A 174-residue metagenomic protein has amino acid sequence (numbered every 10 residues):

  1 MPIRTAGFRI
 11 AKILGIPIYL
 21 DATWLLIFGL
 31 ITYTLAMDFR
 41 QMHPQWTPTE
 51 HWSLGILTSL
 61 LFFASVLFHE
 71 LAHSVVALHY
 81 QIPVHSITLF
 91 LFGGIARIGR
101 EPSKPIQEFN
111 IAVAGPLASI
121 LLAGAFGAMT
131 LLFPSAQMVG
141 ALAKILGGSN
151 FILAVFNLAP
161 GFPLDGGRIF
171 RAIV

Functional and structural regions predicted by a protein language model:
M1-V174: Hydrophobic transmembrane alpha-helices and their immediate loop junctions in multi-pass integral membrane proteins
